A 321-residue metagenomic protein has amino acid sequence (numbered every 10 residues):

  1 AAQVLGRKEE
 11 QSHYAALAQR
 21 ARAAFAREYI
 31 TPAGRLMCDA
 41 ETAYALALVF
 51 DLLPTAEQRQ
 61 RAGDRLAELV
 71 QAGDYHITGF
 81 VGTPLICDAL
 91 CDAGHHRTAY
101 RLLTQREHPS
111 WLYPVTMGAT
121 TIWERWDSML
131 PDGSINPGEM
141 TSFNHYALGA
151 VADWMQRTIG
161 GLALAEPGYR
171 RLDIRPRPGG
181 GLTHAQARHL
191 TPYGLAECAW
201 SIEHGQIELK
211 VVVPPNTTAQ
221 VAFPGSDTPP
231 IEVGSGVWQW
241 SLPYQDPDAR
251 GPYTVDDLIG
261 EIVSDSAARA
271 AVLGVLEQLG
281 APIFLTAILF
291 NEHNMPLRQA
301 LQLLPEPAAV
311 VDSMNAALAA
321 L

Functional and structural regions predicted by a protein language model:
A1-I135, Q239-S241: Catalytic cores of carbohydrate-active enzymes
A16, R97-A249: Non-catalytic C-terminal accessory modules of carbohydrate-active enzymes
Y29, E107, I159, A163 (+2 more regions): Sec/Tat-exported extracytoplasmic proteins
R65, L85, D153-T158, A271: Alpha-helical scaffold segments in soluble metabolic enzymes
I77-V81, Y146, I262-S266: Soluble non-cytosolic domains of exported or imported proteins
A249-L318: Compact, charge-rich alpha-helical regulatory domains located at protein termini
L321: B-type heme-binding environments
